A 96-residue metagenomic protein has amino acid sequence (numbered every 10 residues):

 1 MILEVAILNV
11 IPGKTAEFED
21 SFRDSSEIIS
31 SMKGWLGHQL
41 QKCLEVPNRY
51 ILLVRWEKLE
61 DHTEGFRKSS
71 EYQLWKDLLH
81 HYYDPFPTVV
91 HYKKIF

Functional and structural regions predicted by a protein language model:
M1, E17, K33-W35: Short, flexible segments with low predicted structural confidence
I2, Q39-V46, I51, K76-F96: Glycine-rich beta-strand-turn "strand-cap" elements at beta-sheet edges
I2-N9, Q39-R67: Short, well-ordered beta-strand segments in beta-rich or mixed alpha/beta enzyme and ligand-binding folds
N9-F18: Short, surface-exposed ligand-recognition loops at beta-strand->loop->(often short) alpha-helix junctions that present
G13, M32, Y72, K94-F96: Hydrophobic alpha-helical elements and their junctions with loops/disorder across both membrane and soluble proteins
E27-L36, R55-T88: An amphipathic, aromatic/His-enriched active-site/gating alpha helix that lines ligand/cofactor pockets
